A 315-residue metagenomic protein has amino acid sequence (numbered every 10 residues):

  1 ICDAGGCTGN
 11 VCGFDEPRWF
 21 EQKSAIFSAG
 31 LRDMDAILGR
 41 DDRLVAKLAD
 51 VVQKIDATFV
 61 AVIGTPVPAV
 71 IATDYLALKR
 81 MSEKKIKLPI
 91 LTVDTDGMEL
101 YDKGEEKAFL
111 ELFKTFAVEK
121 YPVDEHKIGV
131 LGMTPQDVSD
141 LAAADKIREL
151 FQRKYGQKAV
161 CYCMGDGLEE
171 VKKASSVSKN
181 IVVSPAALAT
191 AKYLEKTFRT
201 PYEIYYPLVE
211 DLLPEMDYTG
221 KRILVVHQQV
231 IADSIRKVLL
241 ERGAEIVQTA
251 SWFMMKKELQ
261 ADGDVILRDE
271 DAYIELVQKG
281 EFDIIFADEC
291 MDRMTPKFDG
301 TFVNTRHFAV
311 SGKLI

Functional and structural regions predicted by a protein language model:
I1-I315: An N-terminal assembly and electron-transfer interface module characteristic of large anaerobic redox and radical
